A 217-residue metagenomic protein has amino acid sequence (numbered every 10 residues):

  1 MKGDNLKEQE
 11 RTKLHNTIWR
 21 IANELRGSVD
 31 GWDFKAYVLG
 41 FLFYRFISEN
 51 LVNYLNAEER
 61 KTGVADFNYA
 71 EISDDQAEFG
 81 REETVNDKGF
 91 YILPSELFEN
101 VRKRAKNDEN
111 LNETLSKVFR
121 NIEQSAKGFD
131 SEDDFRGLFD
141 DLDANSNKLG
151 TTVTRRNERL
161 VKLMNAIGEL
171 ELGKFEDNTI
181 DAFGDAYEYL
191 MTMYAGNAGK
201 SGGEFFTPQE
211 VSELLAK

Functional and structural regions predicted by a protein language model:
M1-L214: Non-catalytic, mostly N-terminal accessory regions of nucleic-acid modification and defense proteins
K217: Conserved SAM-binding loop of SAM-dependent methyltransferases across substrates and taxa, primarily the Class I
